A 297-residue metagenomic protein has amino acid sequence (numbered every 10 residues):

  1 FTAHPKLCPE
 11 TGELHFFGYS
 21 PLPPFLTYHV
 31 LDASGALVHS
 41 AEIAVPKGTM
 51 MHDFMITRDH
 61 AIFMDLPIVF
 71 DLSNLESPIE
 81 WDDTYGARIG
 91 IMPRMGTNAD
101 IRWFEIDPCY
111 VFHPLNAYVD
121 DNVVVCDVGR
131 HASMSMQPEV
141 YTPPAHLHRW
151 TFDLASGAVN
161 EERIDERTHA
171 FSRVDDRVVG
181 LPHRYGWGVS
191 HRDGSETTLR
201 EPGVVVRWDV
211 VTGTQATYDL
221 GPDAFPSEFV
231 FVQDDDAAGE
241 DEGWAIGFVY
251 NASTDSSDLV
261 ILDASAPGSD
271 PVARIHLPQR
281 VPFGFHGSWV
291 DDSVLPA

Functional and structural regions predicted by a protein language model:
F1-A297: Beta-propeller domains
